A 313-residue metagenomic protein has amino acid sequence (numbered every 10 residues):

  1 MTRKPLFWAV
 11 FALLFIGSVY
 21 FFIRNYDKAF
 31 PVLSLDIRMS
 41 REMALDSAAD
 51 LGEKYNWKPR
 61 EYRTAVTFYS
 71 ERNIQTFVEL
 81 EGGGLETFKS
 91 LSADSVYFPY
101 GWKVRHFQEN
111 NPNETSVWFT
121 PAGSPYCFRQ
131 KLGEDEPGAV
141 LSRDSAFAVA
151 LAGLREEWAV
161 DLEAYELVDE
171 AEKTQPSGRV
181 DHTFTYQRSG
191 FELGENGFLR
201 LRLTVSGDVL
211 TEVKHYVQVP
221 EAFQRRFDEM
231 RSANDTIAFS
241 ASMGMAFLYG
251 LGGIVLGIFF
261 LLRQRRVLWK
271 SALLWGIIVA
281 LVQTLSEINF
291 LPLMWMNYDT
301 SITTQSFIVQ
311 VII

Functional and structural regions predicted by a protein language model:
M1-A29: Hydrophobic alpha-helical transmembrane signal-anchor segments
M1-T2, D36, R266-W269: Membrane-interfacial loop-to-helix junctions in multi-pass inner-membrane proteins
K4, S40, S142, L268 (+1 more regions): Helix N-terminus capping/helix-initiation residues
F11-Y20, N113-G123, V219-Q224, L293-Y298 (+1 more regions): Short, functional N-terminal and low-complexity linear motifs
A29-M243: Soluble extramembrane regions of membrane proteins in the secretory/endomembrane system
R226-I313: Core alpha-helical transmembrane segments of integral membrane proteins
